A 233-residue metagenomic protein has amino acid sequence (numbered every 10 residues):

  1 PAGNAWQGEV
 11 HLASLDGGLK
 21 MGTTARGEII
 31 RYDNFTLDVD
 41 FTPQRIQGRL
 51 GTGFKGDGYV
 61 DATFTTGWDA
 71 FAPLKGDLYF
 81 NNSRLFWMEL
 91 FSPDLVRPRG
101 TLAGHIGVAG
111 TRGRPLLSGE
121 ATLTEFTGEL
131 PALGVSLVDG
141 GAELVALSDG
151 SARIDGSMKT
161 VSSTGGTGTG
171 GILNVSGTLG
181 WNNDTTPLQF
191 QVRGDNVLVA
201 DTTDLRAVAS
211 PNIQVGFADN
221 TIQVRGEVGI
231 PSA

Functional and structural regions predicted by a protein language model:
P1-G107, R112-A233: Interface amphipathic segments
